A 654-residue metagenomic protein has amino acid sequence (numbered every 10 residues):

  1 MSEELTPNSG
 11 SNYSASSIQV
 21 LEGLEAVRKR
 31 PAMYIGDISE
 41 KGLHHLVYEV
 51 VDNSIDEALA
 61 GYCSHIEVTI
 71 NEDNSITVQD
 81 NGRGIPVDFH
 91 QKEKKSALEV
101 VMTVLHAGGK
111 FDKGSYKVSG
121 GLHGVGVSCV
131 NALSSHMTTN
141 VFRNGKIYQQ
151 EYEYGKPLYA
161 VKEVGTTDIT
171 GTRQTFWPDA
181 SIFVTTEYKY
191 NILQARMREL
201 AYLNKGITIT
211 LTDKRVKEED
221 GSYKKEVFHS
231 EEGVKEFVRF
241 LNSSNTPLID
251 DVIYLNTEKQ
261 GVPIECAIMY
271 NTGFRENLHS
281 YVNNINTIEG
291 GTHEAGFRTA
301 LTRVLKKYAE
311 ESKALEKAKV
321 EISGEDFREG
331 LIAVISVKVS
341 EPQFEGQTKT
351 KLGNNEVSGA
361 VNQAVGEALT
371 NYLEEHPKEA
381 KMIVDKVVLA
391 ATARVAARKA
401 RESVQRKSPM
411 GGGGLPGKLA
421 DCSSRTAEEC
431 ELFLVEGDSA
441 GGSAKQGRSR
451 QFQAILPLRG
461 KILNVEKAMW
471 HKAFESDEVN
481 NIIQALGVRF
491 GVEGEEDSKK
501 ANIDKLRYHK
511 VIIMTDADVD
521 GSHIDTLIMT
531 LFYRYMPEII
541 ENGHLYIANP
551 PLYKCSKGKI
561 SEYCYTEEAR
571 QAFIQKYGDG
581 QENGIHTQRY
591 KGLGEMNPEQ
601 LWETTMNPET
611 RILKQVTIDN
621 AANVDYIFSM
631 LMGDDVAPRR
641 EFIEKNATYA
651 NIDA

Functional and structural regions predicted by a protein language model:
M1-S17, L24, L46-Y48, D56-A58 (+11 more regions): GHKL-family ATPase ATP-binding module
K29-Y48: Conserved short strand/loop->alpha-helix "switch" segment adjacent to the catalytic nucleotide/phosphoryl-transfer site
G84-F89: A short glycine-centered beta->alpha linker in the GHKL/HATPase_c
H90-Q91, L98: Short adenine-binding "F-helix/F-box" segment of the Bergerat
Q91, Q343-S358, Y563-A569, F573-I574: Helical (often loop-to-helix) elements that flank the catalytic cores of nucleotide-handling enzymes
T392-G411, T426-E431, G442, Q446-R448 (+2 more regions): C-terminal interaction appendages of subunits in large macromolecular complexes
